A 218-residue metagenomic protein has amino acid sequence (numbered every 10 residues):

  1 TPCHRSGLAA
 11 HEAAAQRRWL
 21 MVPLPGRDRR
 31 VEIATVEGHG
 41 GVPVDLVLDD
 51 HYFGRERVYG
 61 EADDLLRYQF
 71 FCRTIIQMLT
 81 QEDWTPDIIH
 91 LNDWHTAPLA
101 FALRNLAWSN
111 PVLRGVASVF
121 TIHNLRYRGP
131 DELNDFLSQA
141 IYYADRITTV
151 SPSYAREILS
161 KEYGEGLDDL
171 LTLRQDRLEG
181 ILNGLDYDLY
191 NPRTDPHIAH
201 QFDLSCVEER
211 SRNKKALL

Functional and structural regions predicted by a protein language model:
T1-L218: Catalytic cores of nucleotide-sugar-dependent glycosyltransferases that transfer UDP/GDP/TDP-activated
